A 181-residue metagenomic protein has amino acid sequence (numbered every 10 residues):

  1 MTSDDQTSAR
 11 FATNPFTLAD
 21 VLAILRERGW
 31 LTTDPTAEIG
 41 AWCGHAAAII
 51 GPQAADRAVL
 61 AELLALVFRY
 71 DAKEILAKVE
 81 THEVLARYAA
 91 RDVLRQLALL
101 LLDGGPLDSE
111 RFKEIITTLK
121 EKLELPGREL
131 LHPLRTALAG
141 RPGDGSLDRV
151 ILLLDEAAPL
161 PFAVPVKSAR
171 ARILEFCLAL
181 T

Functional and structural regions predicted by a protein language model:
M1-G40, L154-T181: Non-catalytic terminal extensions that flank enzyme cores
F16-L123, T181: Small-residue-rich helix-loop
E110-L180: Charged substrate- and nucleic-acid-binding regions of tRNA-handling and nucleotidyl-transfer enzymes, centered on
